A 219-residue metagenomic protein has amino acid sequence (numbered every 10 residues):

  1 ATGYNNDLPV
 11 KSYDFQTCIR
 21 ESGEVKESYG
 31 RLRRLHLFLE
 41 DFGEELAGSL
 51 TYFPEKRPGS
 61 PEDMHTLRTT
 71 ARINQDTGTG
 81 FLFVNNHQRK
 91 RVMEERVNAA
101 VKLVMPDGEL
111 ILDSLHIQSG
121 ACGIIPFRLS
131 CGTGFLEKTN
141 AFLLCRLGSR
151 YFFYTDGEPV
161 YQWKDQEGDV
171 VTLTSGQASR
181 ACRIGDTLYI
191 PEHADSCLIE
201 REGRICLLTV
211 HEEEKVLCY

Functional and structural regions predicted by a protein language model:
A1-Y219: Carbohydrate-binding surfaces of carbohydrate-active enzymes
